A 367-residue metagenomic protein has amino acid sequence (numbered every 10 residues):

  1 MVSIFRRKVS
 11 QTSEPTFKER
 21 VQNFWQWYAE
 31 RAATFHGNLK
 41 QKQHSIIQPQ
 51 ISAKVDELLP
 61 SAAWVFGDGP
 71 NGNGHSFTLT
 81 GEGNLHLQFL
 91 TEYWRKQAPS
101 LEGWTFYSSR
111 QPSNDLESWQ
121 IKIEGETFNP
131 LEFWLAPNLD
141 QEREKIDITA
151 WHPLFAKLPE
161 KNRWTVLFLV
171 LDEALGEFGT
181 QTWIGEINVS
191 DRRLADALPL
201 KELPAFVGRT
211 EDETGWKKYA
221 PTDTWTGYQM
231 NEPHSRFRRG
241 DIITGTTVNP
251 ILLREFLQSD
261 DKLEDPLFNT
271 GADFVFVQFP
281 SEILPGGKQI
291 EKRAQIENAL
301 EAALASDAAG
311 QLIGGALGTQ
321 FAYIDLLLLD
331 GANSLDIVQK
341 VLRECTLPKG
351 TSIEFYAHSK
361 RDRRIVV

Functional and structural regions predicted by a protein language model:
V2-Q43, L59-H75, W104-K122, E132 (+3 more regions): Long, low-complexity, Ser/Thr/Gly/Pro-rich intrinsically disordered segments that act as flexible linkers and assembly
E14, W25-A63, I243-N249, I283-Q311: Surface-exposed, low-hydrophobicity interaction/linker segments
Q26-H36, G72-G81, E144-A156, N269-G286 (+1 more regions): Short glycine-rich, basic-tinged beta-strand/loop micro-motifs
Q43-I47, G83-L87, R163-V166, K288-I296 (+1 more regions): Short amphipathic alpha-helical segments
Q43-W104: An N-terminal, globular interaction/scaffold subdomain
T80-K217: Internal, hydrophobic cores of structured domains that mediate oligomerization or house catalytic pockets within large
E102-W104, Y228-V367: C-terminal structured domains
I184-Q258: Acidic, serine/threonine- and glycine-rich low-complexity intrinsically disordered segments that serve as flexible
